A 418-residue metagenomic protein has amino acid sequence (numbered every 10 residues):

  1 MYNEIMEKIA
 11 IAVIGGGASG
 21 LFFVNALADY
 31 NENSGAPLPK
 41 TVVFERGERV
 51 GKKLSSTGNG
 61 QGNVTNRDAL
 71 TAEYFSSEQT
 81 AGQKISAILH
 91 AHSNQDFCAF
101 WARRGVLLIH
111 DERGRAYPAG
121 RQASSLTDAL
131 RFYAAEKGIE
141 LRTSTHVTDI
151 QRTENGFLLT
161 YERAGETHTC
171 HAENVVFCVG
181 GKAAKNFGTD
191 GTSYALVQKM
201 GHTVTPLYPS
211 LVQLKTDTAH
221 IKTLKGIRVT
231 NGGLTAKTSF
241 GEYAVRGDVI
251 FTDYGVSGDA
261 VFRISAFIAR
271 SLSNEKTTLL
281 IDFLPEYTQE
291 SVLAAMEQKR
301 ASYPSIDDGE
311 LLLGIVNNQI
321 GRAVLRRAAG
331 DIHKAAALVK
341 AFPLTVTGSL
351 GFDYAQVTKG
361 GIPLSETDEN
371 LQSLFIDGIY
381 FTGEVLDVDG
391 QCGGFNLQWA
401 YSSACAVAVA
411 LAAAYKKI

Functional and structural regions predicted by a protein language model:
M6-S19: Beta1/beta-strand and adjacent pyrophosphate-binding region of the FAD-binding site in flavoprotein oxidoreductases
E7-I9, A164-N174, A244-R246: Core beta-strand elements of the Rossmann-like FAD/NAD(P) dinucleotide-binding domain in flavoenzyme oxidoreductases
A12, A28-N59: Glycine-rich FAD pyrophosphate-binding loop
A12-I14, F44, V147, T169-N186 (+4 more regions): Short hydrophobic core segments
R46-E140: Conserved N-terminal/central alpha/beta ligand/cofactor-binding core
E48-V50, S55-S56, V64, D68 (+2 more regions): An anion/pyrophosphate-binding glycine-rich loop and adjacent beta-alpha core in soluble alpha-beta enzymes
T143, N318-D389: A glycine-rich dinucleotide-binding beta-alpha-beta segment and adjacent secondary-structure elements that constitute
T143-G156: A conserved short coil-to-beta-strand element within the FAD-binding core of flavoproteins
